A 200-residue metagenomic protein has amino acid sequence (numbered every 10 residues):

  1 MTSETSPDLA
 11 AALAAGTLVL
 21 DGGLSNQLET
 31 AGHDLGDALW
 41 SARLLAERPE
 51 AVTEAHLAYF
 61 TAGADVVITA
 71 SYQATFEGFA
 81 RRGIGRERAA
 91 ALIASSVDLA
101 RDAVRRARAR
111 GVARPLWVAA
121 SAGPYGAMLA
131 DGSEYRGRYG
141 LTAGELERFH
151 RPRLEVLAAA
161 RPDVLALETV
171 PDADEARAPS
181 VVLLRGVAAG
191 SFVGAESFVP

Functional and structural regions predicted by a protein language model:
M1-P200: Domain-level signal for soluble alpha/beta catalytic cores
